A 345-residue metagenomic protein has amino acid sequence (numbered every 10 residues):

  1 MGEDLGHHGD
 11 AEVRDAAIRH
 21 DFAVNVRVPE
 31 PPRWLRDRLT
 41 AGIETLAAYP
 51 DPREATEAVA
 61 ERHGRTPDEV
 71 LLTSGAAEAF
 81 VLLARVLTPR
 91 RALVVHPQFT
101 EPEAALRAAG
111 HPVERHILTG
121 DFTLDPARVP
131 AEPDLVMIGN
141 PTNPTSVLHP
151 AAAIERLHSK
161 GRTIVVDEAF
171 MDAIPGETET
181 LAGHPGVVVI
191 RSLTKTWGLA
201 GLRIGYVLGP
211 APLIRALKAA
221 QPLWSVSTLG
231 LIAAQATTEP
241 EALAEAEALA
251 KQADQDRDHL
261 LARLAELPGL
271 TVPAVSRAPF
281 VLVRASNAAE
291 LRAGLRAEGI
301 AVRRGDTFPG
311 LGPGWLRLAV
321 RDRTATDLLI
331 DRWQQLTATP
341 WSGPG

Functional and structural regions predicted by a protein language model:
M1-Y49, A58-E61, E132, R162 (+1 more regions): N-terminal "arm"/small-domain region of PLP-dependent enzymes with the aminotransferase-like
P32, V187-E266, V272-P273: PLP-dependent aminotransferase class I/II
R33, N287-G294, A325-L329: Short, conserved charged micro-motifs
P50-A92, A285: Phosphate-binding glycine-rich loop
A84-R107, P112-T119: Conserved PLP-anchoring active-site segment centered on the Schiff-base-forming lysine
E114, T119-A173: Active-site phosphate-binding strand-loop segment of PLP-dependent enzymes
A253-D254, L264-E298, G345: Conserved PLP-binding catalytic core of the aspartate aminotransferase-like
A297-E298, P309-G345: PLP-dependent enzyme catalytic core of the Aspartate aminotransferase-like
